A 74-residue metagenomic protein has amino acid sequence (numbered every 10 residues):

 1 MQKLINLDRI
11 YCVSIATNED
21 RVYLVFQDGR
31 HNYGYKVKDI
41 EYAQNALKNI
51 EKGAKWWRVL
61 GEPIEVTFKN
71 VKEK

Functional and structural regions predicted by a protein language model:
M1-K74: Eukaryotic intrinsically disordered, low-complexity regulatory linkers and tails enriched in Ser/Thr/Pro
